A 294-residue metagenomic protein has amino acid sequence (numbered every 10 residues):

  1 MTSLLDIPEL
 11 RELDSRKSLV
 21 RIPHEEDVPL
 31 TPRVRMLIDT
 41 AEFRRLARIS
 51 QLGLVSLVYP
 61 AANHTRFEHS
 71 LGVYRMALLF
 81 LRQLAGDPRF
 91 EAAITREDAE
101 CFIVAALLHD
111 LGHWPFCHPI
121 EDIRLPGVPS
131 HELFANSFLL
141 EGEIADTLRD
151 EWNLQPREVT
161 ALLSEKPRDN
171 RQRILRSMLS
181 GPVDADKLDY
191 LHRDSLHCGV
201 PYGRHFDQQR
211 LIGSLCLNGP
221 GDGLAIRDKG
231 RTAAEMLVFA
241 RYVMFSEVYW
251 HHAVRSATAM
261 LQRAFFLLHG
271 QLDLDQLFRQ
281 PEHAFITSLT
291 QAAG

Functional and structural regions predicted by a protein language model:
M1-C101, L111-G294: Histidine-centered, transition-metal-coordinating active-site segments
L108: Aromatic-lined, polymer-binding surfaces characteristic of secreted/periplasmic polysaccharide-degrading enzymes
